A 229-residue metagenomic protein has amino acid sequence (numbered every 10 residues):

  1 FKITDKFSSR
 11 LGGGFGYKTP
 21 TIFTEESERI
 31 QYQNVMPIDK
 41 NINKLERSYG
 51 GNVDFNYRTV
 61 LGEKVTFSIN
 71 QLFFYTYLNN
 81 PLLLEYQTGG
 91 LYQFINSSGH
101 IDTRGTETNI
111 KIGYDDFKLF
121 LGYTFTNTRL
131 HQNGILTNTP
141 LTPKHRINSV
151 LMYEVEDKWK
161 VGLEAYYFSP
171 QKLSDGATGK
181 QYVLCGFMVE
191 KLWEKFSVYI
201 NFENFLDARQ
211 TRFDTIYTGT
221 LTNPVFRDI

Functional and structural regions predicted by a protein language model:
F1-I3, V53-Y57, T106-Y114, L121 (+4 more regions): Residues on the lipid-exposed face of transmembrane beta-strands in outer-membrane beta-barrel proteins
K2, R10, K44-N96, H100-D102 (+1 more regions): Membrane-embedded beta-barrel scaffold of Gram-negative outer-membrane proteins
T4-K6, S48, V60-K64, G113-F117 (+3 more regions): Outer-membrane beta-barrel channels and translocator barrels
G13-T19, E26-E28, Y57-T59, F73-N80 (+5 more regions): Transmembrane beta-strands of outer-membrane beta-barrel pores
Y17, N79, K191-I229: C-terminal beta-signal and adjacent terminal beta-strands/loops of Gram-negative outer-membrane beta-barrel proteins
I22-E28, N80-G89, T126, L130-N138 (+3 more regions): Outer-membrane beta-barrel translocator domains and adjoining extracellular loop/strand segments of Gram-negative
R47-G51, V65, H100-T106, D115 (+4 more regions): Residues that define the transmembrane beta-barrel architecture of outer-membrane proteins
T66-L78, N96-L173: Gram-negative outer-membrane beta-barrel transporters
